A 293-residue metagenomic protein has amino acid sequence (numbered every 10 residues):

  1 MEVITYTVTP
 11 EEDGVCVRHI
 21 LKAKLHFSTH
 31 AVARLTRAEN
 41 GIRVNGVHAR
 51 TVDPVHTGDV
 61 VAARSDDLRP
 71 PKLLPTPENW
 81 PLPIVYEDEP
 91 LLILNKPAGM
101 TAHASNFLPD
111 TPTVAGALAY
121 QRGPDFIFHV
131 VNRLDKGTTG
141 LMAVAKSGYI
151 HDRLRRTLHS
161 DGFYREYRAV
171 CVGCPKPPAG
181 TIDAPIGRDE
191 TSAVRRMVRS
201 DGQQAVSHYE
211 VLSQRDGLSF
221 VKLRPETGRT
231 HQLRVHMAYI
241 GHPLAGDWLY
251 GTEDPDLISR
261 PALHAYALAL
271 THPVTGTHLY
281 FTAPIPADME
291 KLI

Functional and structural regions predicted by a protein language model:
M1-L35, Q203, S213-D216, E226-T230 (+1 more regions): Pseudouridine synthases involved in rRNA/tRNA modification
M1-T181, G187-E190, D288-L292: RNA pseudouridine synthases
H48, D216-G217, V221-R224: Short histidine-centered loop motifs in beta-beta connectors
R50-P54, K222, R260: Short, surface-exposed secondary-structure edge patches
S65-D67, E190-A193, Q204, W248-D254: Short Pro/Gly-enriched beta-strand edge/turn motifs at strand-loop
L74-N79, R199-S207, A262-L263: Short coil-to-beta-strand transition motifs
I84, C171, Y209-V211, L244: Conserved hydrophobic positions within beta-strands
